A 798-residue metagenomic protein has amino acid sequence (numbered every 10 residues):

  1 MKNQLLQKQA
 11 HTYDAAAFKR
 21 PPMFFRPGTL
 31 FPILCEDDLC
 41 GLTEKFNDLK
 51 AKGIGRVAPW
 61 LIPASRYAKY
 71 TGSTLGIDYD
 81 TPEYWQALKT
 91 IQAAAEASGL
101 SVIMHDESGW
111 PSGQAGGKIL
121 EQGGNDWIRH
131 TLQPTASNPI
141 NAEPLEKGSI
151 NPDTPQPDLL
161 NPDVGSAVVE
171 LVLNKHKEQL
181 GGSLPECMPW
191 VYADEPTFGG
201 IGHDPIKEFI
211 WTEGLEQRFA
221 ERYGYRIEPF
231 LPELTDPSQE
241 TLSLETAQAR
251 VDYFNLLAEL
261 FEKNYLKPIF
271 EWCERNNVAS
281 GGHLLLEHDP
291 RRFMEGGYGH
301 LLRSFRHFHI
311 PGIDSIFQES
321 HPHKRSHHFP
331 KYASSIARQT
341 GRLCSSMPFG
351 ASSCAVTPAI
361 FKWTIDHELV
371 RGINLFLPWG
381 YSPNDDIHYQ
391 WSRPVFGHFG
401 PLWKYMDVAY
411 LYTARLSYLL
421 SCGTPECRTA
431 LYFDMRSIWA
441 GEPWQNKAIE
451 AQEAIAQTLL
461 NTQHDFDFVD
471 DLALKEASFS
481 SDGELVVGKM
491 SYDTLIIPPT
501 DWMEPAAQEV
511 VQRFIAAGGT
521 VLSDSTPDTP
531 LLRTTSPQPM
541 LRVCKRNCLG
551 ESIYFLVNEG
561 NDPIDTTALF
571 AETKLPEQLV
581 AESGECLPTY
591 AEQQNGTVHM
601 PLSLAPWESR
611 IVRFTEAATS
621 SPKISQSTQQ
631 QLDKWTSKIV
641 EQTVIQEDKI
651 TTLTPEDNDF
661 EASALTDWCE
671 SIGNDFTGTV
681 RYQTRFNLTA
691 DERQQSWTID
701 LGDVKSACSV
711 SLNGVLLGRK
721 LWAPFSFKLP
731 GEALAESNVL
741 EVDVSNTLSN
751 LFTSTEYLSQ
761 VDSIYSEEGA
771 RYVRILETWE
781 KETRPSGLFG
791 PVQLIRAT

Functional and structural regions predicted by a protein language model:
N3-Q9, P21-G28, P32, L39-E44 (+11 more regions): Carbohydrate-binding surfaces of carbohydrate-active enzymes
Y13, F46, K50, I54-V57: N-terminal regions that are enriched for targeting/export leaders and immediately downstream pro/stem segments
A94, P111-G182: Catalytic and substrate-binding clefts that recognize carbohydrates or anionic sugar/phosphate headgroups
A568, F686-N713, L721, L740-V744: Aromatic-lined ligand-binding clefts that engage carbohydrates, nucleic acids, or primary amines
A618-T619, S745-S754: Short acidic/polar inter-strand loop motif in beta-rich domains
A662-F676, V680, S759-T798: Non-catalytic, glycine-rich low-complexity segments
N687-T689, F727-S737, L748: Short, surface-exposed tryptophan/glycine-enriched loops that mediate extracellular molecular recognition
L717-F727: Aromatic-rich membrane-interfacial microdomains
